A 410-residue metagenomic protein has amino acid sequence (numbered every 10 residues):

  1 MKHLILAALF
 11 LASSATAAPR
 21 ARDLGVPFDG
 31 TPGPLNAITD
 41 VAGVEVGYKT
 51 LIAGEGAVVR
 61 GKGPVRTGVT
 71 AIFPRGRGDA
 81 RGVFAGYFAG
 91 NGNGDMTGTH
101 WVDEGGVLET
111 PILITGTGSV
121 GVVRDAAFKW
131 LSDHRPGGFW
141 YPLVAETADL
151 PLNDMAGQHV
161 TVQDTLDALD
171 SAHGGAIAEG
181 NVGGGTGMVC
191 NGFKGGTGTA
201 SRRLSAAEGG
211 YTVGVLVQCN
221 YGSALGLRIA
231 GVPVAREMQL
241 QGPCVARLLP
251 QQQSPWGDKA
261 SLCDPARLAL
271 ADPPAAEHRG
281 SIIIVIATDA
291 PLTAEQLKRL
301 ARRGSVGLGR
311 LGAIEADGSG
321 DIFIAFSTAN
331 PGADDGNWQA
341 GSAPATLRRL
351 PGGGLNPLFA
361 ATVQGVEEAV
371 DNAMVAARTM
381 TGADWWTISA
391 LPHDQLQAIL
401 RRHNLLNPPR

Functional and structural regions predicted by a protein language model:
M1-A7: Sec-dependent signal peptide recognition, specifically the positively charged N-region followed immediately by
A8-A17: Hydrophobic h-region of N-terminal signal peptides that target proteins for export in Gram-negative bacteria
A18-R410: Alpha/propeptide regions of enzymes that mature by internal proteolysis
